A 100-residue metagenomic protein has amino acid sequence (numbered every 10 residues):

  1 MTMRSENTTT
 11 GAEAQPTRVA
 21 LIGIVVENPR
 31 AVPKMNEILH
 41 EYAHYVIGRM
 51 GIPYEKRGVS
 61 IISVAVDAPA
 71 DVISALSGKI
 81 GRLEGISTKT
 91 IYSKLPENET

Functional and structural regions predicted by a protein language model:
M1-T100: Long, contiguous binding/interaction regions
